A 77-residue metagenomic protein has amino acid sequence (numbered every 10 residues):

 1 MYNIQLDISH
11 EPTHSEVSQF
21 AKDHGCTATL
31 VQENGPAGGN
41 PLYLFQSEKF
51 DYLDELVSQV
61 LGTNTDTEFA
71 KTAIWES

Functional and structural regions predicted by a protein language model:
M1-E11: Short glycine-/aliphatic-rich beta-strand segments at the starts of folded cytosolic domains
Q5, T29, Y43, Y52-E55 (+1 more regions): Acidic/proline-rich low-complexity IDRs
H10-T13, Q46-D54: Helix N-cap motif at beta-to-alpha junctions
H14-P36: Short, flexible N-terminal segments of the mature chain
V17-H24, L53-N64: Short amphipathic alpha-helices in soluble, non-transmembrane regions that often serve as interface/regulatory elements
T29-Q32, S58-S77: Conserved short beta-strand edge segments in small beta-sheet-based binding/regulatory domains
G38-E48: A generic structural motif
